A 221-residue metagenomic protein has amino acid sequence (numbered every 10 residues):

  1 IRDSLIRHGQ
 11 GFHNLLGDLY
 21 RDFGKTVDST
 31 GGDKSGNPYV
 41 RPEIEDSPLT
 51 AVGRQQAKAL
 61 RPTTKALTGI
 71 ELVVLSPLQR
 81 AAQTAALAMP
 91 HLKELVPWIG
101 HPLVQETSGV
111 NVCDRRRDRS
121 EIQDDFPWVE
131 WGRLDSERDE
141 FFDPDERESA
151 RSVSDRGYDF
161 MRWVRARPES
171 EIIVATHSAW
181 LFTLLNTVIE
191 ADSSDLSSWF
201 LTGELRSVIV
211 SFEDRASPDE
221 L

Functional and structural regions predicted by a protein language model:
I1-V96, G100, Q123, S152-G157: Active-site-proximal alpha-helix that buttresses catalytic centers in soluble enzyme cores
N14-Y20, A86, V110-D114, N186-T187 (+1 more regions): Short aromatic-enriched loop/helix-cap "lid" or pocket-rim segments at secondary-structure transitions that line
D22-T26, I189-A216: Domain-level recognition of soluble alpha/beta enzyme cores, biased toward histidine phosphatases/phosphomutases
P38-P48, E130-E148: Short glycine/proline- and acidic residue-enriched helix-loop micro-motifs that form flexible lids or anion-recognition
P77, L95-V112, S136-D139, L201-T202: A short, structured active-site edge motif that brings together acidic residues
V153-R167: A short, acidic, amphipathic alpha-helical segment used as a generic capping/interface helix at domain edges
E169-A175: Residue-level preference for the first positions of well-ordered beta-strands
H177-F182: GST superfamily/GST-like fold recognition
